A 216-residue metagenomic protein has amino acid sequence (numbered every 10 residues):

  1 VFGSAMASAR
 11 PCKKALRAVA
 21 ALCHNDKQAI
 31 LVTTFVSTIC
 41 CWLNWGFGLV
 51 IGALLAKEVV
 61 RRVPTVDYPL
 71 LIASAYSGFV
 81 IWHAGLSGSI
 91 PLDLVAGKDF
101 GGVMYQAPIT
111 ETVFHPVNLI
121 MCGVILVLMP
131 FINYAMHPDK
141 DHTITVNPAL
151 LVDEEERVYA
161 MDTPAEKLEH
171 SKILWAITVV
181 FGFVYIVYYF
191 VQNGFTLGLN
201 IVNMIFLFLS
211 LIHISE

Functional and structural regions predicted by a protein language model:
V1, V127-L128, L174-F183, L197-L211: Hydrophobic mid-bilayer segments of alpha-helices in multi-pass membrane transport proteins, especially secondary
A7-C23, E58-D67, I144-V146: Flexible loop linkers connecting adjacent transmembrane helices in multi-pass alpha-helical membrane transporters
A20-V32, V63-L71, L199-V202: Membrane-interfacial loop-to-helix junctions in multi-pass transporters
L22-L55: Hydrophobic alpha-helical transmembrane segments of multi-pass integral membrane proteins, predominantly secondary
L55-I144: Membrane-core helix-loop-helix motifs of multi-pass transport proteins
I109-I120, E166-H170, V191-N203: Interfacial loop-to-helix junctions that mark the boundaries of transmembrane helices in multi-pass membrane
A135-H170: Intrinsically disordered, low-complexity non-transmembrane regions of multi-pass membrane transporters
I212-E216: Residue-level detector of conserved catalytic or cofactor/ligand-binding positions in enzyme active sites
